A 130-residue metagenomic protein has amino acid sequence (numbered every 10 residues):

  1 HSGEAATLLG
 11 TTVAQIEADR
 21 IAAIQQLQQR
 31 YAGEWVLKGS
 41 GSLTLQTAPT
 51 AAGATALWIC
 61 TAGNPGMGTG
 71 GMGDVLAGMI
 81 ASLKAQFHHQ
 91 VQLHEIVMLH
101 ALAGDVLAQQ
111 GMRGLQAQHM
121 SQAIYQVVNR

Functional and structural regions predicted by a protein language model:
S2-A62: Glycine-rich phosphate/dinucleotide-binding loop and adjoining beta-alpha-beta core of small-molecule
A5, L76-K84, L93-I96, H100 (+2 more regions): Buried hydrophobic packing segments
T11-D19, F87-H94, M112-L115: Short, charged, surface-exposed loops that flank catalytic or proteolytic processing sites
A54, K84-L99, D105-Q109: Phosphate-handling active-site elements
G63-I80, H89, R113: Short glycine/threonine-rich catalytic loop with a Thr-x-Gly-x-Asp
A101-R130: Charged C-terminal helix
